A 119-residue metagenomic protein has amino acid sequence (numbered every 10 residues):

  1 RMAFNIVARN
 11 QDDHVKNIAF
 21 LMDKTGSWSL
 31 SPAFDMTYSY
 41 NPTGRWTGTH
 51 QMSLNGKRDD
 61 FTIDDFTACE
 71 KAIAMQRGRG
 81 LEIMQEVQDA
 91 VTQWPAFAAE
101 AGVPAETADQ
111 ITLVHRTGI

Functional and structural regions predicted by a protein language model:
R1-I119: Anionic ligand-binding catalytic core segments
